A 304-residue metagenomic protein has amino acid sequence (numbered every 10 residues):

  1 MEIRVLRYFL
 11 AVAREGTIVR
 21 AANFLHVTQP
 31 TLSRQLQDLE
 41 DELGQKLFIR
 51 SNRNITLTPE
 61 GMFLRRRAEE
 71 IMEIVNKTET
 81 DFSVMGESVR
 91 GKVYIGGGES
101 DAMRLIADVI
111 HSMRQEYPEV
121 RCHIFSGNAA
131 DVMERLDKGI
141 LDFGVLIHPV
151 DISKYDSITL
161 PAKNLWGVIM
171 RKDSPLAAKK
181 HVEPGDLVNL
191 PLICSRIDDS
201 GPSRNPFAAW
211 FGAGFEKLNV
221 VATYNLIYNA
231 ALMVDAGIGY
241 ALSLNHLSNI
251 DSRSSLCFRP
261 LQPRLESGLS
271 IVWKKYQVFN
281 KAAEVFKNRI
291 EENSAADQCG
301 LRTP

Functional and structural regions predicted by a protein language model:
L10-T28: Short helix-boundary/capping micro-motifs
I18-A21, P30, Q37, M133 (+1 more regions): Residues within helix-turn-helix
E40-L57: A short LG(V/I)-centered, amphipathic sequence patch enriched for acidic residue(s) preceding the LG motif
R90-S153, F215, T223-Y224: Central regulatory/effector-binding core of bacterial HTH transcription factors
L105, C257-G300: A late-sequence structural motif
S153-T159, K163-L165, N225-Y276: Beta-alpha-beta core module
S157-W166, M170-L192: Flexible hinge/capping segments at coil-to-helix
P191-G214, F279-A283, K287, S294-R302: Secondary-structure junction motif
